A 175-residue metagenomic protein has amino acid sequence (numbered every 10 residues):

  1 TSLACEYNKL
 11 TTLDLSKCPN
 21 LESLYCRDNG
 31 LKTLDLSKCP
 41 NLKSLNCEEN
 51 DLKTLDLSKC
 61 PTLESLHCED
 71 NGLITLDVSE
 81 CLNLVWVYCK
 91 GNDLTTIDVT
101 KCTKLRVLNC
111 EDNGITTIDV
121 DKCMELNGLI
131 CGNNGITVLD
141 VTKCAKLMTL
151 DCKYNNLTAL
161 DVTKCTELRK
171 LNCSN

Functional and structural regions predicted by a protein language model:
T1-A4, T11, T62, T95 (+7 more regions): Ala/Thr-enriched low-complexity intrinsically disordered regions
T1-C5, E22-C26, K43-C47, E64-C68 (+5 more regions): Conserved hydrophobic beta-strand positions in leucine-rich repeat
L13, L34-L36, L55, L76 (+4 more regions): Canonical leucine-rich repeat
